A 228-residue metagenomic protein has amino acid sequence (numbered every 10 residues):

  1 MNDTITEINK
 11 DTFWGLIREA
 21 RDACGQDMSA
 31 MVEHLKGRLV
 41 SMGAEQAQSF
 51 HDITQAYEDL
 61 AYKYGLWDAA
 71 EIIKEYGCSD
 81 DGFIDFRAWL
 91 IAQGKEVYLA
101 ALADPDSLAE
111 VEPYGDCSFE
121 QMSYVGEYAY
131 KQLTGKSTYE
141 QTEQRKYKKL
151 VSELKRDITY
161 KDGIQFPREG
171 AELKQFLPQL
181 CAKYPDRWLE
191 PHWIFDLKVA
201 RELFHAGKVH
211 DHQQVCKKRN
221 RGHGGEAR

Functional and structural regions predicted by a protein language model:
M1-E45, P191-W193, K198-F204: N-terminal leader/targeting peptides and immediately adjacent processing regions
N9-T12, D27-M31, Q46, F50-I53 (+3 more regions): Residue-level detector of well-ordered alpha-helical segments, enriched for hydrophobic/aromatic packing positions
A20, R38-M42, T54-A61, W89-G94 (+2 more regions): Generic structural signal for hydrophobic core residues of well-folded globular domains
V32, G65-I72, A100-D104, H192-F195: Short coil/turn segments at secondary-structure boundaries
R38-C78, F83: A glycine-rich, hydrophobic loop/mini-helix early in the fold
I72-L102, L108: Hydrophobic/aromatic-rich, well-ordered segments within soluble, folded domains that form packed cores
Y98-A100, D104-E112, D116-L189, D196: Basic, alpha-helical nucleic-acid-binding regions used in initiation and control of genome expression
H205-R228: Non-Sec secretion/translocation targeting segments of pathogen effectors
